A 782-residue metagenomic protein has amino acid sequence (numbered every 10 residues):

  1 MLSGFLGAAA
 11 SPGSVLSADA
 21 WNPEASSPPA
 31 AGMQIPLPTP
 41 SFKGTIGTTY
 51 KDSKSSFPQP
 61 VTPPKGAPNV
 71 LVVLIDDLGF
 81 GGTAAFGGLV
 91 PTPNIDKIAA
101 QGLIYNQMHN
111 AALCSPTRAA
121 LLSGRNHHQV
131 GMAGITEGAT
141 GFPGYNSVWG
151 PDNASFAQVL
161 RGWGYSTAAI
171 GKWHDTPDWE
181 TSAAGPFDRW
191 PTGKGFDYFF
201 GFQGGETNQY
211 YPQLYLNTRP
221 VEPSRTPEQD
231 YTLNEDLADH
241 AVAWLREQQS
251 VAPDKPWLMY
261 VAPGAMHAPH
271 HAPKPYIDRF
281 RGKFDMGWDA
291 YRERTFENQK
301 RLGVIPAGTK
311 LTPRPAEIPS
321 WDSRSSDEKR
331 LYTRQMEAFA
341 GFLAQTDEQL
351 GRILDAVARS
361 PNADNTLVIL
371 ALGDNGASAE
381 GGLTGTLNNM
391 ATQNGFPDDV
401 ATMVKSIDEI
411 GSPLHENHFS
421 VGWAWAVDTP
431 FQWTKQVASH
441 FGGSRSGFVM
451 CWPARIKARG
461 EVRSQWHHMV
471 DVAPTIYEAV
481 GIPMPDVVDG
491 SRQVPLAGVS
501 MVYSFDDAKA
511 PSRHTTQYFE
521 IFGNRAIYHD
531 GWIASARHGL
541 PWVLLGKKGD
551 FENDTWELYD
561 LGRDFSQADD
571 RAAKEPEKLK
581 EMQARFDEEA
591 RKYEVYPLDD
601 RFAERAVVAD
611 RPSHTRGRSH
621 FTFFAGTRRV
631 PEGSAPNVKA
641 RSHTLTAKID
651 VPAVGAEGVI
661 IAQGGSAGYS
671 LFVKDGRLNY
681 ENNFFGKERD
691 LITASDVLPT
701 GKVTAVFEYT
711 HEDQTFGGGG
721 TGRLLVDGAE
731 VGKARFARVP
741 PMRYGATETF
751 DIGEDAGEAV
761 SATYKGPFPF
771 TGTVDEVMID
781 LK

Functional and structural regions predicted by a protein language model:
L2-L6, L16-E552, W556, F565-A584 (+5 more regions): Formylglycine-dependent sulfatase
Y211-L216, L558-Y559, Y680, G722-L724: Short polybasic amphipathic segments
M259, F448-M450, I527, E557-Y559 (+3 more regions): Short beta-strand motif preference
C451-W452, L561, M778-K782: Short beta-strand-to-coil "C-cap" segments at the C-terminal boundary of structured domains/repeats, marking
G562-S566, G728-V731: Asp-box/BNR beta-propeller loop motif
E575, K580-A590, R738, T773-K782: Extended recognition patches within non-cytosolic domains
P597-K782: Extracellular glycan-associated modules
